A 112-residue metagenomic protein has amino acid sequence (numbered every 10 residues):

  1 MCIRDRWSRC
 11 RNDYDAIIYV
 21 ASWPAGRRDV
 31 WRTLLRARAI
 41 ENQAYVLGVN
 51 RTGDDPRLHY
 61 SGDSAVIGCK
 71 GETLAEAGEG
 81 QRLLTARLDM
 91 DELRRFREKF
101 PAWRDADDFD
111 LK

Functional and structural regions predicted by a protein language model:
M1-C2, A86: Generic detector of short, aliphatic-rich beta-strand segments that form the cores of beta-sheets in diverse domain
I3-N42, V46-G48: Active-site beta-loop-alpha substructure in enzyme catalytic cores, prototypically the cysteine-centered nucleophile
R51-K112: C-terminal beta-strand edge segments of enzyme domains
